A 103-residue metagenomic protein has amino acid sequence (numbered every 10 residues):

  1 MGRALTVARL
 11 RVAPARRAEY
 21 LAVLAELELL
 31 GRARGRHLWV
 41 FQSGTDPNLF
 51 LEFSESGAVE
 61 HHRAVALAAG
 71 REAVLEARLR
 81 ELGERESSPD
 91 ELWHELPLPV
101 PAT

Functional and structural regions predicted by a protein language model:
R3, L21, A25, G35-G44: Long, compositionally biased, intrinsically disordered segments
R3-L10, L51: Active-site-flanking beta-strand signature of metal-NTP-handling nucleotidyl enzymes and homologous cyclase-like
R9-V12, Q42-G44: Structured beta->alpha junctions
L10-A22: Short, surface-exposed ligand-recognition loops at beta-strand->loop->(often short) alpha-helix junctions that present
A18-Y20, F50, H62-A64: Short acidic, gly/pro-rich beta-turn/loop elements at beta-sheet edges and active-site/ligand-binding grooves
E26-W39, E55-D90: An amphipathic, aromatic/His-enriched active-site/gating alpha helix that lines ligand/cofactor pockets
T45-L49: Short acidic/glycine-enriched loop/turn segments that link adjacent beta-strands
D90-T103: Short, low-order "capping/linker" segments at domain edges
